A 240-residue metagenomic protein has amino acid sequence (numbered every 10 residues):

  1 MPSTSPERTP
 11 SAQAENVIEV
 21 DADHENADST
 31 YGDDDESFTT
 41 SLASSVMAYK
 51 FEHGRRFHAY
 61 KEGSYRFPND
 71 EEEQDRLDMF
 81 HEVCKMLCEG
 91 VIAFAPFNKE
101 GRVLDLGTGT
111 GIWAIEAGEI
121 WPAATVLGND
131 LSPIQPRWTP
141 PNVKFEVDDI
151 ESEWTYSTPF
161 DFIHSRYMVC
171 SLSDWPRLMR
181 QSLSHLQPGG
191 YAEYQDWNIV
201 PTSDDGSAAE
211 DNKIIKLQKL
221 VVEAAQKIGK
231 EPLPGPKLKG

Functional and structural regions predicted by a protein language model:
M1-N69: N-terminal auxiliary segments of SAM/dcSAM-dependent transferases
R56-F57, E62-Y65, T108-G111, L131-I134 (+5 more regions): Conserved beta-strand elements of beta-rich interaction domains across eukaryotes, especially beta-propellers
E71-R102, I112, E116: Conserved alpha-helix/loop element of class I SAM-dependent methyltransferases that forms part of the SAM/SAH-binding
E100-T158, F162, R177: Class I SAM-dependent methyltransferase SAM/SAH-binding core
T158-Y167, E193: Short SAM/SAH-binding signature in class I
C170, Y191-G240: Conserved catalytic/acceptor-binding region of the Class I
L172-D174: Short N-terminal helix/helix-N-cap motif within the alpha/beta-hydrolase-1
P176-Y191: A short glycine-rich, Lys/Arg-flanked "PGG" loop and its adjoining helix->strand segment in the class I
